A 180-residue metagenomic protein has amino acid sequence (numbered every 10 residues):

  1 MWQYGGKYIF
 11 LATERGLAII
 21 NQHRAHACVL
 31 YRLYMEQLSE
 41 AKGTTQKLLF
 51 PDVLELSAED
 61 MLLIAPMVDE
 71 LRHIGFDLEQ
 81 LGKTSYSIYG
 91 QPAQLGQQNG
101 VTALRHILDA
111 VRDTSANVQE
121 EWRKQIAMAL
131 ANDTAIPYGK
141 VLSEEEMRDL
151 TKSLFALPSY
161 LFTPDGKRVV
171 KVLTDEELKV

Functional and structural regions predicted by a protein language model:
M1-V180: Long, charged low-complexity intrinsically disordered regions
